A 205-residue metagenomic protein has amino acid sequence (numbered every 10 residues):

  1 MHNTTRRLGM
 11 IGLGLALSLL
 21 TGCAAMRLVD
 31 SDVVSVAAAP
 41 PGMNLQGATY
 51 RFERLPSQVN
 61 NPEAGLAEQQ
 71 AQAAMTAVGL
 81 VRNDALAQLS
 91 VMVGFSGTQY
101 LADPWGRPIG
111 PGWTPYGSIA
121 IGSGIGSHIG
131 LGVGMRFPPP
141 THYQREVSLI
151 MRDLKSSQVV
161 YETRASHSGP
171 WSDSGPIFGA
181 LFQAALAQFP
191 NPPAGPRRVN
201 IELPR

Functional and structural regions predicted by a protein language model:
M1-C23: Sec-dependent bacterial lipoprotein signal peptides
H2, G22-V78, A102, G195-R205: A structural "domain/chain start" motif
A24-P41, F137-R205: C-terminal/domain-edge helix-coil "capping" segments
Q46-A48, A67, V78, A87-V91 (+2 more regions): Envelope-exposed proteins and targeting segments
S57-V59, G97-Y100, S166-P170: Solvent-exposed loop/turn segments at secondary-structure junctions within structured extracellular/periplasmic domains
Q70-V81, T98, A184-P192: Structured segments of extracytoplasmic/periplasmic soluble domains in secreted or envelope-associated proteins
N83-A102, N200-R205: Acidic helix-start/capping segments at beta-turn-to-alpha-helix junctions
V93-S156: Surface-exposed short loop/turn segments
